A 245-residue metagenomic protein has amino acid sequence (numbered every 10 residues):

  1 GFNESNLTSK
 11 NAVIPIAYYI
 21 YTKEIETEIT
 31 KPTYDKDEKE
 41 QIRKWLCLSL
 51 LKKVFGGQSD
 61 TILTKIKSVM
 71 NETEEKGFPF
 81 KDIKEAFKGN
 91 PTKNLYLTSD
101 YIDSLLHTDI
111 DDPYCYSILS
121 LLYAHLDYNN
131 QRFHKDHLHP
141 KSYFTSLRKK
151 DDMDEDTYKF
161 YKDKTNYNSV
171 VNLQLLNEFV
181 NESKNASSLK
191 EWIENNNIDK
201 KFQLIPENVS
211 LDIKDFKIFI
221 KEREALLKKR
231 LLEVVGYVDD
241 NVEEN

Functional and structural regions predicted by a protein language model:
G1-Y21, I25: Polyanionic (Asp/Glu-rich) segments that form extended negatively charged tracts
E4-A12, Y34, E38, Q131 (+1 more regions): Secondary-structure capping and boundary motifs in well-ordered enzyme cores
P15, Y19-K23, W45-S49, L176 (+2 more regions): Generic, well-ordered alpha-helical scaffold segments in large soluble proteins
T30-L50: Short secondary-structure subsegments characteristic of cysteine-rich extracellular domains
C47-Y143, L147-R148: Intrinsically disordered, low-complexity N-proximal targeting/linker segments that flank membranes
F133, T145-E182: Short beta-strand-alpha-helix junction that forms the catalytic/metal-binding core of metal-dependent nuclease domains
N166-Y167, K184-V209: Polybasic, low-complexity binding patches
N197, K201-N245: C-terminal, well-folded lobe of enzymatic/effector domains
